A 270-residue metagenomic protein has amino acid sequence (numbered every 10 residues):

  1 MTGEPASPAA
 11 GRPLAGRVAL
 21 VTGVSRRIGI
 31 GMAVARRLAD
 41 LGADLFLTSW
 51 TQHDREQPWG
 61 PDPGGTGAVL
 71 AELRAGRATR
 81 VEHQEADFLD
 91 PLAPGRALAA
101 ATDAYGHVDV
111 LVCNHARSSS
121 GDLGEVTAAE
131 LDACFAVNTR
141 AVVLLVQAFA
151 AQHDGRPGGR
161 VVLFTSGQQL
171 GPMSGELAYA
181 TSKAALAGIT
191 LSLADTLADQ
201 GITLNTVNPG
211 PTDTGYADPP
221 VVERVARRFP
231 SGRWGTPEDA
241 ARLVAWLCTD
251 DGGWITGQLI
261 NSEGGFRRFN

Functional and structural regions predicted by a protein language model:
T2-A9, G171, E223, R227-R228 (+2 more regions): Short C-terminal tail/terminal secondary-structure segment of NAD(P)H-dependent dehydrogenase/reductase domains
T2-Y105, S118-S120: Short-chain dehydrogenase/reductase
N114-S119, G265: Conserved NAD(P)H cofactor-binding loop of Rossmann-fold oxidoreductase domains
D122-L123, E130-D132, V225: Substrate-binding pocket helix/loop in short-chain dehydrogenase/reductase
V146, S182, T190: Active-site helix of classical SDR
A151, D195-D199, G253: Alpha-helical segment proximal to the catalytic Tyr-Lys
G158, A198, T203, I255-G257: Short, small/polar-rich loop/turn modules that mediate ligand/substrate recognition or access, typified
